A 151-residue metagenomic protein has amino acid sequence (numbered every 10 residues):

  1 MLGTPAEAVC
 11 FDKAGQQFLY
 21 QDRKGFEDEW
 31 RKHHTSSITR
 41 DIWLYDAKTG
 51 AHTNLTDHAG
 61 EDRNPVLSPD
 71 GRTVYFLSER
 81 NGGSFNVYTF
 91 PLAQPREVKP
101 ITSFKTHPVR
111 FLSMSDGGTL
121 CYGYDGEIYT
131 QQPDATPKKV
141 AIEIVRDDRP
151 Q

Functional and structural regions predicted by a protein language model:
M1-W43, A47-R63, R72-Y88, T102-R110 (+2 more regions): A flexible loop/linker signature enriched in serine peptidases of the S9 family
S68, M114-D116: Loop/turn segments within WD40 beta-propeller blades
